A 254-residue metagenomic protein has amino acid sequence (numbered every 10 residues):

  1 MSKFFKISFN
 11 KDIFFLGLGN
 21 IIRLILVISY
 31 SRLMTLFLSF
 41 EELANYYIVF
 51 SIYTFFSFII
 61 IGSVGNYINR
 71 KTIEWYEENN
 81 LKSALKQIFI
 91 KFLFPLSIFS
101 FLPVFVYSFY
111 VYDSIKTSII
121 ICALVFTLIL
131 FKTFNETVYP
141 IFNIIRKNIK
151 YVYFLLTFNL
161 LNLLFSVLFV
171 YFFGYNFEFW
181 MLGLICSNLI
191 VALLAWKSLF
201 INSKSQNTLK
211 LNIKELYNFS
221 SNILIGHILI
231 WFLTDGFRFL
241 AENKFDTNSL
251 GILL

Functional and structural regions predicted by a protein language model:
M1-F9, I149, F177-G183, L193-D235: Interhelical loop/hinge segments that connect adjacent transmembrane helices in multipass membrane
S8-N66, L163, S221-N248: Signature of the first transmembrane helix
N10, E41, Y107-V125, T247: Interfacial segments at transmembrane-helix termini and the short loops linking adjacent helices
K11-R23, I48-V49, T54, F58-S108 (+1 more regions): Membrane-water interface segments that mark the loop-to-transmembrane alpha-helix transition
L16, N20, Y47-F50, F89 (+8 more regions): Residue-level recognition of transmembrane alpha-helices in multi-pass small-molecule transporters/permeases
I28, R32, I59-G62, F101-F109 (+4 more regions): Membrane-embedded alpha-helical segments of multi-pass transporters/permeases
I119-A123, V152-I201, I252: Hydrophobic alpha-helical transmembrane segments
F131-F154: Membrane-interface junctions at transmembrane-helix termini in multi-pass inner-membrane proteins
